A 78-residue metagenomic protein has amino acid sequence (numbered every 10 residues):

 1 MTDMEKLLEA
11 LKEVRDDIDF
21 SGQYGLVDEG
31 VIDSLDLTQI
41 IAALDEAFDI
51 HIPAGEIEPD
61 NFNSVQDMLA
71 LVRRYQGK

Functional and structural regions predicted by a protein language model:
M1-D19, A70-K78: Thiotemplate assembly-line natural product biosynthesis machinery
K6, G25, D67: Residue-level recognition of oxygen-bearing side chains
K12-V31, I50-E58: Phosphopantetheine carrier-protein modules
D36: Two-component histidine kinase catalytic core, primarily the HATPase_c
A54-K78: C-terminal structural segments of small proteins and small subunits
